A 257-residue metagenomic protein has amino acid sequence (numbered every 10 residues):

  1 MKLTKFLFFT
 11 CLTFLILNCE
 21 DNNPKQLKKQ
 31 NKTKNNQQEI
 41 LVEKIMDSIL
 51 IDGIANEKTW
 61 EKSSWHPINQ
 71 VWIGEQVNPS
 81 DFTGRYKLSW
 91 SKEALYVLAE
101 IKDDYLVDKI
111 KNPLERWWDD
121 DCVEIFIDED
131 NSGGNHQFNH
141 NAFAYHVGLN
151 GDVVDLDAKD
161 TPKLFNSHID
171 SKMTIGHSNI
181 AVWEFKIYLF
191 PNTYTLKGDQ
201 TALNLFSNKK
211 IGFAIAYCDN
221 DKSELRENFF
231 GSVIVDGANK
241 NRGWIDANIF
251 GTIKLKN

Functional and structural regions predicted by a protein language model:
M1-L7: Bacterial N-terminal signal peptides that target proteins for export
T4, L17-E20: Residue-level micro-sites within transmembrane alpha helices that shape and flank functional polar/acidic positions
T10-N18: Hydrophobic h-region of N-terminal signal peptides that target proteins for export in Gram-negative bacteria
E20-N257: Structural preference for beta-rich elements and adjacent junctions enriched in aromatics
